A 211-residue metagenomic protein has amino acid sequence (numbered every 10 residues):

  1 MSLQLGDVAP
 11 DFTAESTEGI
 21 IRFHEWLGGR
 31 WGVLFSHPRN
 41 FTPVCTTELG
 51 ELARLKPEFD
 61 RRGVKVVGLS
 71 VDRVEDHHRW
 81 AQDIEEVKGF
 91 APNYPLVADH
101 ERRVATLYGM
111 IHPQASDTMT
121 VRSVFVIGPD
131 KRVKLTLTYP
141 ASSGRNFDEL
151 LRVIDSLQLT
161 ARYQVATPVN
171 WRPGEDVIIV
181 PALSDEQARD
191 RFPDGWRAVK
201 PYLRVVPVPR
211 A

Functional and structural regions predicted by a protein language model:
M1-A211: Chalcogenol-based redox active-site neighborhoods
